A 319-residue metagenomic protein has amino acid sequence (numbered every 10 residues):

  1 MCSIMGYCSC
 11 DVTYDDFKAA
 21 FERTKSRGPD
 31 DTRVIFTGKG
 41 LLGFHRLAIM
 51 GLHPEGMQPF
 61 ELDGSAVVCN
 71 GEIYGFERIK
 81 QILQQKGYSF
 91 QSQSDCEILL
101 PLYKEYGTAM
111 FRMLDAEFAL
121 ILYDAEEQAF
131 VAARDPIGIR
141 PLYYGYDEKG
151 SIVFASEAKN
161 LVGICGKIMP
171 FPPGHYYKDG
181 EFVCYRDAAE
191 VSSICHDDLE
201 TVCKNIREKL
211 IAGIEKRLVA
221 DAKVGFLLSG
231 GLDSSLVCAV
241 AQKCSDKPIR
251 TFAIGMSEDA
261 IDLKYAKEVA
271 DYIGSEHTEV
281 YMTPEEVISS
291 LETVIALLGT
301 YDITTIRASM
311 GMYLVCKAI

Functional and structural regions predicted by a protein language model:
S3-C10, F17-P29, A66, F76-E97 (+1 more regions): N-terminal segments that mediate ammonia production and transfer in glutamine-dependent amidotransferase systems
C8-D16, Q85, E105, E126-V131 (+3 more regions): ATP-dependent adenylate-handling active sites, centered on carboxylate activation for C-N bond formation
G28, G71, L99, Y177 (+2 more regions): Residue-level signal for inorganic ion chemistry
V34, P59-F60, F90, L114 (+2 more regions): Short clusters of hydrophobic/aromatic residues that line enzyme substrate/ligand-binding pockets
L41-R46, A66-N70, A132-A133: Active-site-proximal beta-strand elements of phosphoester/diester hydrolases
G43-P54, P136: Short Ser/Thr-interspersed hydrophobic loop/turn segments at strand-loop and sheet-helix junctions that line or gate
I49-V68, E117-I121, G163-P170, A212 (+1 more regions): Acidic loop->beta-strand submotif enriched in PP2C/PPM serine/threonine phosphatases
Q93-E127, P136, L314: Catalytic core of PPM/PP2C metal-dependent serine/threonine phosphatase domains
